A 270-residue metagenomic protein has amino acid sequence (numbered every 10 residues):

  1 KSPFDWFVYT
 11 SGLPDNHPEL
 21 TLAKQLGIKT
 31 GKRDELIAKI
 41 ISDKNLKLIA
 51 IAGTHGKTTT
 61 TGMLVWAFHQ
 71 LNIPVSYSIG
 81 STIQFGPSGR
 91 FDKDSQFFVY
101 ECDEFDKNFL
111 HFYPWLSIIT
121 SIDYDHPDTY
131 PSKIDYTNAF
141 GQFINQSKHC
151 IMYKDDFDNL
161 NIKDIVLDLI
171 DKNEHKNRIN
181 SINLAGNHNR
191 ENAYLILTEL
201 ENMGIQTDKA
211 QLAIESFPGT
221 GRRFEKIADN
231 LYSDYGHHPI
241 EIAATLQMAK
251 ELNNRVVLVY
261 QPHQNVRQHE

Functional and structural regions predicted by a protein language model:
S2-P3, S11-C150, D158-V166, L197 (+1 more regions): Phosphate-binding loop of NTP-binding sites
T10, P14, E101, W115-I118 (+3 more regions): Short amphipathic alpha-helical segments, especially helix-boundary/capping motifs
T21-K24, D94-E101, D168-I170, E201-M203 (+2 more regions): Short, mixed-charge, low-aromatic patches
G31-A38, S78-G80, M152-D155, D164-K176 (+3 more regions): Beta-strand->loop->alpha-helix junctions that form or flank phosphate-binding loops in nucleotide-handling enzymes
N45, L116, R178, I182-E270: Nucleotide phosphate-binding/pyrophosphate-handling subdomain across enzymes that bind or process nucleotide phosphates
C150-D155, V257-Y260: Short internal beta-strands
